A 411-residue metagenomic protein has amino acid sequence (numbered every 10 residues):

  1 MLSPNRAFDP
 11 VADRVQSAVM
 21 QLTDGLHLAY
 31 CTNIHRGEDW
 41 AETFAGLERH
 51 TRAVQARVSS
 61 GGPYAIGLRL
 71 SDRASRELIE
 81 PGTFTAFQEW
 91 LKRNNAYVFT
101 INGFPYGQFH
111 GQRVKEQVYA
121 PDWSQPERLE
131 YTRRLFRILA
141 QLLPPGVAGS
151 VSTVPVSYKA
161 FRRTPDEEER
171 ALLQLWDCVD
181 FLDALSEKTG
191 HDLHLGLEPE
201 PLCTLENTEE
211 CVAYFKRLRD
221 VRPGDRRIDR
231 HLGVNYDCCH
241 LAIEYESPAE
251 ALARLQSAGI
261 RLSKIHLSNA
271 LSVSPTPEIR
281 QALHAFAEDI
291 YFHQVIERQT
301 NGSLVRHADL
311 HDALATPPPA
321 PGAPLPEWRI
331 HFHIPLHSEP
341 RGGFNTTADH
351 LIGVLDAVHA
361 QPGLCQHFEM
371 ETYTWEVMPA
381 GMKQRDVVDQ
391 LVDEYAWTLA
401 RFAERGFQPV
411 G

Functional and structural regions predicted by a protein language model:
L2-N5, D9-D13, Q112-G233, I243: Active-site acidic/histidine proton-transfer and metal-coordination neighborhood in alpha/beta enzyme cores
V15-A96, G233-N235, W397-G411: Non-catalytic accessory regions flanking glycosidase/transglycosidase catalytic cores in CAZymes
V19-T23, E48-A65, I79-F104, L139-G146 (+5 more regions): Acidic (Asp/Glu)-rich catalytic clusters
L26-C31, V98, F104, R113-A120 (+5 more regions): Charge-rich, low-complexity N-terminal segments
L26-T32, G62-L68, V98-N102, G149-T153 (+5 more regions): Hydrophobic faces of well-ordered beta-strands that scaffold small-molecule active sites in alpha/beta enzyme cores
C31-H35, R69-R73, G103-Y106, V154-Y158 (+5 more regions): Active-site beta-loop-alpha junctions enriched in small/polar residues
L182-P318, L325, I334: Acidic/histidine-rich catalytic cores of soluble enzymes
V305-V410: Flexible, acidic glycine-rich loops studded with aromatic residues
